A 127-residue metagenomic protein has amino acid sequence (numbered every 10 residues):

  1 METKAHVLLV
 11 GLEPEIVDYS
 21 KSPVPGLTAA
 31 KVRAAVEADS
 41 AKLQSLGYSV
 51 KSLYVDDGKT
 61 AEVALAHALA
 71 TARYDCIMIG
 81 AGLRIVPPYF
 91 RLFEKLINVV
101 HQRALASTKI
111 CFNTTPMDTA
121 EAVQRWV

Functional and structural regions predicted by a protein language model:
M1-P23: N-terminal, charge-rich interaction modules
Y19-K21, V63-A64, F90, A122-V123: Short, well-ordered secondary-structure micro-motifs
S20-A35: Glycine- and acidic-residue-enriched helix-capping/strand-helix junction motifs
Q44-V50: A generic structural motif
V50-T60, F112-P116: Short beta->alpha junction loops
V63-V99: Mid-chain, well-packed structural core segment of small domains
L92-V127: Ser/Thr/Gly-rich flexible loops in soluble cytosolic domains mediating phosphotransfer, phosphorylation
